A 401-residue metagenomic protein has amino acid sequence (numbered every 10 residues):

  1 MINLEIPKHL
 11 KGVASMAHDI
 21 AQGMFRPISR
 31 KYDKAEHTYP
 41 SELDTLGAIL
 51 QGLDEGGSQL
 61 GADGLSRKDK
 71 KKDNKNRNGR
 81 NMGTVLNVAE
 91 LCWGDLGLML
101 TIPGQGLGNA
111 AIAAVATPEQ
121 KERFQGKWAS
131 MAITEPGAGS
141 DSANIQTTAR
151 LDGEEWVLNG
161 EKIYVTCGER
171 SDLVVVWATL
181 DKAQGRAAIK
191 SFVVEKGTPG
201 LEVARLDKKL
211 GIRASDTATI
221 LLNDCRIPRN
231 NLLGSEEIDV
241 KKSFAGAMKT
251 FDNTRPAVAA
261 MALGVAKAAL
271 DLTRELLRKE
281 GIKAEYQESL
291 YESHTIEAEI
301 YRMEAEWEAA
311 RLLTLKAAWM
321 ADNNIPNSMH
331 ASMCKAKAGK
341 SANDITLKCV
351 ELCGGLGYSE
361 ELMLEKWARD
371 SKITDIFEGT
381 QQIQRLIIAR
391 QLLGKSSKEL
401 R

Functional and structural regions predicted by a protein language model:
M1-I102, R123, K395-R401: Amphipathic, small/basic residue-rich leader segments at the start of a protein or domain
I2-N3, N87, C353-R401: Glycine-rich phosphate/cofactor-binding loops in nucleotide/flavin-utilizing enzymes
I2-S15, A204-W307, T374, E399-R401: Glycine-rich beta->alpha junctions and the first turn(s) of the following alpha-helix
R26-H37, L277-R278, I282, E304-K337 (+1 more regions): C-terminal helix-coil-helix/basic helical segment that borders enzyme active sites and/or dimer interfaces and provides
T101, G137-S140, Y164-T166, A183 (+2 more regions): Short Gly/Pro-enriched turn/cap motifs at secondary-structure boundaries
G126-E135: A short, Trp-centered hydrophobic/proline-enriched beta-strand micro-motif
A149-R150: A structural signal for short hydrophobic beta-strand segments in well-ordered beta-sheet cores
E155, N159-V203: A short core secondary-structure module
